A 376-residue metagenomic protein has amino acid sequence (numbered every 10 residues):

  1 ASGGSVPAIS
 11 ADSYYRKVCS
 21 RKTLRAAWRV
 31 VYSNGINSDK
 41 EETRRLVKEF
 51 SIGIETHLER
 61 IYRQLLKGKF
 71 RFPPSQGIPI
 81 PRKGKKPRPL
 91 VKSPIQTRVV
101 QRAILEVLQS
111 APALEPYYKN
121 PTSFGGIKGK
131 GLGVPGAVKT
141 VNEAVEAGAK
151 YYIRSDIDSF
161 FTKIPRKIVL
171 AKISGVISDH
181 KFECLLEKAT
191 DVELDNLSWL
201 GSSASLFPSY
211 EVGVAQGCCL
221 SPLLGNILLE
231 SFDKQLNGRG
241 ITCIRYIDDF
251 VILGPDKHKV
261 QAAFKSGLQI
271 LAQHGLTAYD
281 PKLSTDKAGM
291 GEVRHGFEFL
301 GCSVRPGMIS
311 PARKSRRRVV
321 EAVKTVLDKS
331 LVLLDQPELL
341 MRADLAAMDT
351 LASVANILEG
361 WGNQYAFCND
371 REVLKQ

Functional and structural regions predicted by a protein language model:
A1-Q64: Non-catalytic, polymerase-adjacent accessory regions of viral genome-replication enzymes
Y14-K17, L105-P165: Active-site-proximal segment of RNA-dependent polymerases
K40-K48, P73-V99, P116-K130, L197-L224: Short, conserved non-catalytic motifs in the polymerase core
L58-Q76, L185-D191: An acidic intrinsically disordered interaction segment
I61-L66, Q261-G275, R316-K324: Inter-domain linker/hinge segments that demarcate the starts of reverse transcriptase and RNase H-type modules
E143-I247, V251-H274, D280-P281, G291 (+5 more regions): Conserved polymerase palm-domain catalytic core
T277-P311: Acidic/histidine-rich catalytic neighborhood
E298-Q376: Active-site and adjacent loop segments of nucleotide-processing enzymes that use two-metal-ion phosphate chemistry
